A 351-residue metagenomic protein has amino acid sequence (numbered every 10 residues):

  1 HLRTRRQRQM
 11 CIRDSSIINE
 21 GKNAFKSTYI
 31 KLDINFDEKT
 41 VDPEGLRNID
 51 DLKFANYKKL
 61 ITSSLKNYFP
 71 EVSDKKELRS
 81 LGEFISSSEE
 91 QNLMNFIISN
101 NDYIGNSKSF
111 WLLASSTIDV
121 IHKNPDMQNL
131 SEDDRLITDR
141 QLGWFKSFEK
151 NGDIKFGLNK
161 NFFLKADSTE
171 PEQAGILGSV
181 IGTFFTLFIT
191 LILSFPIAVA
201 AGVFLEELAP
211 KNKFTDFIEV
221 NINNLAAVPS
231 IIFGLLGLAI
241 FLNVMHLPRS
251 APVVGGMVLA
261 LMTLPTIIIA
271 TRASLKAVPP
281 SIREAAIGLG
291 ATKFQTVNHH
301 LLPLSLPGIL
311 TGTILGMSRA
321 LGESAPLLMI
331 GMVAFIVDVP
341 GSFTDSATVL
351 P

Functional and structural regions predicted by a protein language model:
H1-R8, I12: Single conserved hydrophobic/aromatic residue that forms the stacking wall/gate of nucleotide- or nucleobase-binding
I18-I189: Periplasmic/extracellular loop-to-transmembrane helix junction in inner-membrane transport proteins
A166-E170, N223-L259: Generic hydrophobic transmembrane alpha-helix motif, especially the helices
Q173-T190, L242-T266: Loop-to-helix entry region at the N-terminal start of transmembrane alpha-helices in multi-pass membrane transporters
T190-I222, L235: Transmembrane-helix boundary motif in ABC transporter permease subunits
P279, K293-G331: Transmembrane alpha-helices
A320-P351: Glycine-rich helix-loop "coupling/hinge" segments at transmembrane-helix boundaries in multipass transporters
